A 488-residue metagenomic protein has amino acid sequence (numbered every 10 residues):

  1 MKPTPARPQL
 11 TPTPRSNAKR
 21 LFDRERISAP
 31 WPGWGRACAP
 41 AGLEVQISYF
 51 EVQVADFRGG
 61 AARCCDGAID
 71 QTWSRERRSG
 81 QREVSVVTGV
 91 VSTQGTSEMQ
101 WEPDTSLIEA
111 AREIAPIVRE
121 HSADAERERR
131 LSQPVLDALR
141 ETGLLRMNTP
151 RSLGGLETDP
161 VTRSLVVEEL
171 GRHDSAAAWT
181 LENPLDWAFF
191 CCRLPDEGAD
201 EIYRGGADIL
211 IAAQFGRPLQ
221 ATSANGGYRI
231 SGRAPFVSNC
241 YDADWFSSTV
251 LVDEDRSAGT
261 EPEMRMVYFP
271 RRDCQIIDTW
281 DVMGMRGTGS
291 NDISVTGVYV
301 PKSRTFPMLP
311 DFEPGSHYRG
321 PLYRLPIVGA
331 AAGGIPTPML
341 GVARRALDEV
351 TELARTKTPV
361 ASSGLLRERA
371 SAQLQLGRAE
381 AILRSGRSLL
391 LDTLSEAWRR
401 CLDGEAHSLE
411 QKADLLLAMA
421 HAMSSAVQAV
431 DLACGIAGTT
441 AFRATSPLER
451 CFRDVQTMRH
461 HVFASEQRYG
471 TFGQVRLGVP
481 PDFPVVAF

Functional and structural regions predicted by a protein language model:
W31-W34, W73: Tryptophan (W) side chains
C38, C64-C65: Cysteine-centered motifs
C64, S74, R78-P184: Amphipathic, small/basic residue-rich leader segments at the start of a protein or domain
R119, A123-E126, S385-H421, C434-F442: C-terminal helix-coil-helix/basic helical segment that borders enzyme active sites and/or dimer interfaces and provides
Q133-E141, R146-A243, G259-P262: Glycine-rich flavin
R233-C274, T279: DPxDG-like acidic metal-binding loop motif
M283-G284, S290-L383: Glycine-rich beta->alpha junctions and the first turn(s) of the following alpha-helix
A437-F488: Glycine-rich phosphate/cofactor-binding loops in nucleotide/flavin-utilizing enzymes
